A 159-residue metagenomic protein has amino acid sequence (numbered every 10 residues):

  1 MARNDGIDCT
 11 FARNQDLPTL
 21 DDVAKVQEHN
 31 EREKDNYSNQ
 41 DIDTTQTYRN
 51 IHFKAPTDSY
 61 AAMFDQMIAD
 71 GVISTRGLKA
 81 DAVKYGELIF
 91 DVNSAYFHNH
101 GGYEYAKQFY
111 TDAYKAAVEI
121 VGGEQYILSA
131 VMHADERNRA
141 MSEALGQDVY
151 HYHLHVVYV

Functional and structural regions predicted by a protein language model:
M1-V159: N-terminal nicking endonuclease/strand-transfer module with a His-rich metal-binding environment and a catalytic Tyr
